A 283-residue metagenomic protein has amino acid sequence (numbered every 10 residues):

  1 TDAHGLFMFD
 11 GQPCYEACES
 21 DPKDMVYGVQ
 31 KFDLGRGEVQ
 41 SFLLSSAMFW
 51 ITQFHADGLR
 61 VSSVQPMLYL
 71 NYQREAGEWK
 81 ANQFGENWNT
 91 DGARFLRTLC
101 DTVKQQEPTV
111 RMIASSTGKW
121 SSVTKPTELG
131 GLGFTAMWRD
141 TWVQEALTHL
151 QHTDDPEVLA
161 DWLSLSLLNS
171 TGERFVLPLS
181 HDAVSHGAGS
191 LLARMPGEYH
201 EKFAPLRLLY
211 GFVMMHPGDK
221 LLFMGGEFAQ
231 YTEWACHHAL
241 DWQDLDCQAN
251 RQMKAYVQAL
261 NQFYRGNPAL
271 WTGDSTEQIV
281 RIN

Functional and structural regions predicted by a protein language model:
T1-W88: Substrate-binding/active-site clefts of carbohydrate-active enzymes
F32-D33, G37-Q40, L245-Y256: A short, structured beta-strand-centered segment in the mid-to-C-terminal lobe of catalytic cores from group-transfer
V39-W50, F95, L99, P205 (+2 more regions): Alpha-helical packing segments of well-folded alpha/beta enzyme cores
H55-D57, Y72-C236, R265-N283: Conserved alpha/beta catalytic core and glycan-binding cleft of carbohydrate-active enzymes
E233-D241, Q248-A249: Amphipathic alpha-helical substructures
Q248-L270: Catalytic cores of secreted or luminal carbohydrate-active enzymes
